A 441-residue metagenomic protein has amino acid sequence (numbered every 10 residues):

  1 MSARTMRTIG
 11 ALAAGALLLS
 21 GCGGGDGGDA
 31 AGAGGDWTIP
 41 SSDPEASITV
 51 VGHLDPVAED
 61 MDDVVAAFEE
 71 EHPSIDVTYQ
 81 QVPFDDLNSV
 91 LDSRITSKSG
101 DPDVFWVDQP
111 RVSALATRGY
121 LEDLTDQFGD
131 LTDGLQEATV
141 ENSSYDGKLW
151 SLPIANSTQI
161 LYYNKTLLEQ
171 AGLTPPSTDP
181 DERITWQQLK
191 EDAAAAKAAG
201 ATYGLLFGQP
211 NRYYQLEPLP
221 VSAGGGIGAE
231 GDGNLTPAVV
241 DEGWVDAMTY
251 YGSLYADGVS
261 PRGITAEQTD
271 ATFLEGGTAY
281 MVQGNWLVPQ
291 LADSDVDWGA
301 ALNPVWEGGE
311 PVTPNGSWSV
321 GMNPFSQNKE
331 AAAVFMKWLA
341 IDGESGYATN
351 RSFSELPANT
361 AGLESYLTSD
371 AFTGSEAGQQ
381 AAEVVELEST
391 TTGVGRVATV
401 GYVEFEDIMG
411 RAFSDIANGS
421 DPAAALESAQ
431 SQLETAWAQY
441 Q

Functional and structural regions predicted by a protein language model:
S2-A114, G129, E307, E330-A331 (+4 more regions): Conserved N-terminal structural module of periplasmic/extracytoplasmic solute-binding proteins
E70, S143-R212, G226-G263, P324 (+2 more regions): Helix-loop-helix "hinge/cap" segment bordering the ligand-binding cleft or interdomain interface
Q81-V90, P110, D181-Q188, P261-E275: Short helix-initiation/N-cap motifs at beta->coil->alpha
R94, D101-D103, T132-L168, V305 (+2 more regions): A structural signal for short loop-to-beta-strand junctions that line the ligand-binding cleft of periplasmic/secreted
Q109-I160, Q187-Q188, L219, G299-L302 (+2 more regions): Hinge/lid segment of periplasmic solute-binding proteins
E169, E388-Q441: Conserved C-terminal helix/tail region of periplasmic/extracytoplasmic solute-binding proteins
Q215-P218, S222-A223, V245-V334: Extracytoplasmic/periplasmic substrate-binding proteins
L287-D295, G308-P314, G321-I408, Y440-Q441: C-terminal lobe and pocket-closing loops of periplasmic/extracytoplasmic Venus-flytrap solute-binding proteins
